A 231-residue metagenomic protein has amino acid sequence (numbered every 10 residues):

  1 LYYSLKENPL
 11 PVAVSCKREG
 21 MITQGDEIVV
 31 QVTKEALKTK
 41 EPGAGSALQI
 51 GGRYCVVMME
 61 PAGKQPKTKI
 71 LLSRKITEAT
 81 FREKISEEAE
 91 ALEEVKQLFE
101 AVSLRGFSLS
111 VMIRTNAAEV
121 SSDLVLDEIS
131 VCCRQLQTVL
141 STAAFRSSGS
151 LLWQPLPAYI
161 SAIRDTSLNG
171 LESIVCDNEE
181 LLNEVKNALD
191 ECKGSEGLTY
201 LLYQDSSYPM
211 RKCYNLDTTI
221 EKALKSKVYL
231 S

Functional and structural regions predicted by a protein language model:
L1-S231: DE-rich acidic low-complexity regions and acidic surface loops
